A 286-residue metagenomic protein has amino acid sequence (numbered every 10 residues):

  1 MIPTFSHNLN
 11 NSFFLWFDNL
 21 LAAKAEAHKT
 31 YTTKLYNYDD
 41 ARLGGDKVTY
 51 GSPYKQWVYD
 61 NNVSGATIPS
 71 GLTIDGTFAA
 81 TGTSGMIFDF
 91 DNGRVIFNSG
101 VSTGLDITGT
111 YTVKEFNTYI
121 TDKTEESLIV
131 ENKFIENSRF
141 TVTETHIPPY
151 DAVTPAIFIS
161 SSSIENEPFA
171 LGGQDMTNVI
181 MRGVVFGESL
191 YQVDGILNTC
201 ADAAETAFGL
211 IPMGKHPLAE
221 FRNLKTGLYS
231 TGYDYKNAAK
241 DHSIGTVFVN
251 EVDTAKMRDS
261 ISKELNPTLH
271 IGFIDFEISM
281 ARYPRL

Functional and structural regions predicted by a protein language model:
M1-Y31, S162-T177, K225-L286: Short, charged interaction patches at domain edges and termini
I2-R94, G100-D106, T110-E125: Extended beta-strand solenoid/passenger and fiber regions
A41-R42, V153, E277: Intrinsically disordered, low-complexity regions of eukaryotic proteins
G104, F116-T118, P168, L190-Q192 (+1 more regions): Intrinsically disordered, low-complexity acidic/polar segments
T110, I180-F186, F273-S279: Residue-level recognition of well-ordered beta-strand positions that form the cores of beta-sheet-rich folds across
T112-N137, Y150, P155-I157: Surface-exposed beta-loop interaction hotspot
S127-L128, T145-A156, M176-N237, P284: Acidic, Ser/Thr- and Gly-enriched intrinsically disordered low-complexity segments
F134-L197, D253-N266: Short, solvent-exposed beta-alpha or beta-beta edge segments that form flexible loop/patches at the rim of ligand
